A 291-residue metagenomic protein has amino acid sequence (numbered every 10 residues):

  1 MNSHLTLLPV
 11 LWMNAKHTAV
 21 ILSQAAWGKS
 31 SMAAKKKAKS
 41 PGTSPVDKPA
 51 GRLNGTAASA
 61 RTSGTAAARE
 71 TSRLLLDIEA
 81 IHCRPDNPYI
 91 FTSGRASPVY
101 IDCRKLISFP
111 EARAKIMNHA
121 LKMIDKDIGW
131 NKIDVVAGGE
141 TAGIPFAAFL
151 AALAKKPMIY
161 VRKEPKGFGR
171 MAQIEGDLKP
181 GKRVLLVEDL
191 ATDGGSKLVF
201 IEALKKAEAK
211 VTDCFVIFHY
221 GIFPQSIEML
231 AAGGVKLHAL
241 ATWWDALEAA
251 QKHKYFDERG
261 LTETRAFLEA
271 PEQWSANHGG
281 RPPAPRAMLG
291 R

Functional and structural regions predicted by a protein language model:
M1, V10-M13, V20-I21, M32 (+1 more regions): Short hydrophobic transmembrane-like helices used for membrane targeting/insertion
T6, A15, G28, M32-A191 (+1 more regions): PRPP-associated nucleotide enzymes
